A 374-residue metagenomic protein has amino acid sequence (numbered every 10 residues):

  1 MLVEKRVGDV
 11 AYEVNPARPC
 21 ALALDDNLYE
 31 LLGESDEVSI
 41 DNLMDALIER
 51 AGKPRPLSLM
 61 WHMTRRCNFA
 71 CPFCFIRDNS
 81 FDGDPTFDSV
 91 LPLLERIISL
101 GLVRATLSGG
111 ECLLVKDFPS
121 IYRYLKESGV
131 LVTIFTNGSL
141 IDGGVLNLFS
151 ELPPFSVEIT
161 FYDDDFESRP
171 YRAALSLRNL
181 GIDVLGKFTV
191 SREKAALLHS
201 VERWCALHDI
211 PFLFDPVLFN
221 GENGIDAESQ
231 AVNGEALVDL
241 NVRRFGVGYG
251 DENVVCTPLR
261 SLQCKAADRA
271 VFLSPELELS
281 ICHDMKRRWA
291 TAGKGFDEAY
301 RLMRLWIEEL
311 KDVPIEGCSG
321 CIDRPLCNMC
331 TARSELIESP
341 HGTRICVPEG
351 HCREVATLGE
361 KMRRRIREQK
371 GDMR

Functional and structural regions predicted by a protein language model:
M1-F81, I98, G371-R374: N-terminal pre-core extensions flanking Radical SAM catalytic domains
G8, C264-D268: Short, small/polar residue-rich loop motifs at catalytic or cofactor-binding pockets
A21, V271, E278-L279: Hydrophobic "anchor" residues
C67, C71-C74, C264, C282 (+3 more regions): Short cysteine clusters
I76, S80, F87-F219: Radical SAM/AdoMet-radical enzyme domain recognition
I76-P85, K286-T291, R324-R364: Iron-sulfur (Fe-S) cluster-binding segments and ferredoxin-like electron-carrier domains, especially [2Fe-2S]
L93-L114, C346-R374: Short Fe-S-cluster ligation motifs
E228-P258, E278-M329, E335-I337, I366-Q369: C-terminal accessory region of radical SAM enzymes
